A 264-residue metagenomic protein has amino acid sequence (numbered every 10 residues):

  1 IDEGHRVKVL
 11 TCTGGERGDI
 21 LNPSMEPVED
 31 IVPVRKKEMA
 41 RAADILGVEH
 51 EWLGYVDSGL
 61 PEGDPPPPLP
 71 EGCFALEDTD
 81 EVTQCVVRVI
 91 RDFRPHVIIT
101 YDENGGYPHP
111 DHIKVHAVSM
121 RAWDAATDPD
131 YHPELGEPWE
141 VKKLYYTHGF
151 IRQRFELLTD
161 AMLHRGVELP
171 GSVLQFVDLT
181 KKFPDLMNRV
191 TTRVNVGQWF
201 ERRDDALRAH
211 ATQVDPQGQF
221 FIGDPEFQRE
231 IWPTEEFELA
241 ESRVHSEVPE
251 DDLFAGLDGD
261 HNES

Functional and structural regions predicted by a protein language model:
I1-R94, R121, A125-D128, E238-E241 (+1 more regions): Active-site rim/loop-helix segments in enzyme catalytic domains that contact anionic ligands
G63-P66, E71-S264: Metal-dependent de-N-acetylase/amidase catalytic core
